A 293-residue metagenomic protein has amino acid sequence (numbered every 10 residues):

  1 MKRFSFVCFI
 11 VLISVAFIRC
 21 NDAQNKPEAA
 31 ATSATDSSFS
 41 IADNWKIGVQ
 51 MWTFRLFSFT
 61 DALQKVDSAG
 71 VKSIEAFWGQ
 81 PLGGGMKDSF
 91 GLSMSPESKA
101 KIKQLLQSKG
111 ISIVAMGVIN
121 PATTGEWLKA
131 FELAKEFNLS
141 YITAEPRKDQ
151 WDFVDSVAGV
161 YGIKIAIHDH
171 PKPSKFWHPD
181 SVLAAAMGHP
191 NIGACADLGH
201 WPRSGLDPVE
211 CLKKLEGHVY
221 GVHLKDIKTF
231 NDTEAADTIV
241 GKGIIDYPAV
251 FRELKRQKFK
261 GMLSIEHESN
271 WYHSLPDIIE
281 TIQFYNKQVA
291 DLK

Functional and structural regions predicted by a protein language model:
M1-V7: Bacterial N-terminal signal peptides that target proteins for export
C8-A16: Bacterial N-terminal signal peptides
C20-M51, R55-S73, S108, K135-E136 (+4 more regions): Histidine-acidic metal/acid-base catalytic patches
T53-R55, W78-Q80, I119-A122, K148-Q150 (+4 more regions): Active-site-proximal loop/turn and secondary-structure-junction residues that shape catalytic pockets, frequently
I74-F77, I113-M116, T143-A144, M262-I265: Short beta-strand segments at enzyme active-site cores
A76-K101: Glycine-rich, proline-tolerant flexible connector loops at the mouths of alpha/beta enzymes
L92-K99, A144, K175, V240 (+2 more regions): Flexible, glycine- and charge-enriched loops at secondary-structure boundaries
L105, K109-G193, P202-G205, L275: Active-site acidic/histidine proton-transfer and metal-coordination neighborhood in alpha/beta enzyme cores
